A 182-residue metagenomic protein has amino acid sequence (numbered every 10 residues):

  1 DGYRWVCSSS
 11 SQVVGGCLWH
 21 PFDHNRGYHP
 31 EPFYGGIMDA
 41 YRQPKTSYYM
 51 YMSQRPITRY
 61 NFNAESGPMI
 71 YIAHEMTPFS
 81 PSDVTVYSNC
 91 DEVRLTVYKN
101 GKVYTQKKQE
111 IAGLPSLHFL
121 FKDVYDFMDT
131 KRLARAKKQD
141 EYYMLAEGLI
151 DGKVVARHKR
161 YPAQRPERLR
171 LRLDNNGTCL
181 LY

Functional and structural regions predicted by a protein language model:
D1-V155, R160, R165: Extended substrate-binding grooves/exosites of carbohydrate-active enzymes
A73-T77, R170-C179: Short beta-strand segments of immunoglobulin-like
Y182: Conserved small/polar residues in nucleotide/adenosyl-binding loops
